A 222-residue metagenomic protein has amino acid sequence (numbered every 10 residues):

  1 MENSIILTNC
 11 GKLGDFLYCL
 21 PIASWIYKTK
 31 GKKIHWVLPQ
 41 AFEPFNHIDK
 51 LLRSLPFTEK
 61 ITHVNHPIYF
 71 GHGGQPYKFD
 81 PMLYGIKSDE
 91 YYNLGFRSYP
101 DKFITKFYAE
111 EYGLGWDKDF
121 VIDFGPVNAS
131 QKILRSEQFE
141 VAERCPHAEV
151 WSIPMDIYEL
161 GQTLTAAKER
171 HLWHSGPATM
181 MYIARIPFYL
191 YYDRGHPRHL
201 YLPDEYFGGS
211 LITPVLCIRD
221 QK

Functional and structural regions predicted by a protein language model:
M1-K222: Catalytic machinery of carbohydrate-active enzymes, primarily nucleotide-sugar-dependent glycosyltransferases
